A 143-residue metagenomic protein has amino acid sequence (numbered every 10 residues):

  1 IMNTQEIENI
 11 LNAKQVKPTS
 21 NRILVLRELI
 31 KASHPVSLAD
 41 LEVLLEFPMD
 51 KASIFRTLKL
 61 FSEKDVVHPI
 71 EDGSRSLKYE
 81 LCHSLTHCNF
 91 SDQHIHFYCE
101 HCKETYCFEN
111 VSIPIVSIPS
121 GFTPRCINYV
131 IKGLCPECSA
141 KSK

Functional and structural regions predicted by a protein language model:
M2-L26: Short alpha-helical segments that sit at the start of domains
P18-N21, K31-S37: Short capping segments at the starts of secondary-structure elements
P35-L45: Short acidic, hydrophobic short linear motifs in intrinsically disordered regions
I54-K64: Basic amphipathic alpha-helical segments that dock to polyanions
K64, H68-K143: Non-DNA-binding regulatory cores of transcription-related proteins, predominantly C-terminal effector-binding
